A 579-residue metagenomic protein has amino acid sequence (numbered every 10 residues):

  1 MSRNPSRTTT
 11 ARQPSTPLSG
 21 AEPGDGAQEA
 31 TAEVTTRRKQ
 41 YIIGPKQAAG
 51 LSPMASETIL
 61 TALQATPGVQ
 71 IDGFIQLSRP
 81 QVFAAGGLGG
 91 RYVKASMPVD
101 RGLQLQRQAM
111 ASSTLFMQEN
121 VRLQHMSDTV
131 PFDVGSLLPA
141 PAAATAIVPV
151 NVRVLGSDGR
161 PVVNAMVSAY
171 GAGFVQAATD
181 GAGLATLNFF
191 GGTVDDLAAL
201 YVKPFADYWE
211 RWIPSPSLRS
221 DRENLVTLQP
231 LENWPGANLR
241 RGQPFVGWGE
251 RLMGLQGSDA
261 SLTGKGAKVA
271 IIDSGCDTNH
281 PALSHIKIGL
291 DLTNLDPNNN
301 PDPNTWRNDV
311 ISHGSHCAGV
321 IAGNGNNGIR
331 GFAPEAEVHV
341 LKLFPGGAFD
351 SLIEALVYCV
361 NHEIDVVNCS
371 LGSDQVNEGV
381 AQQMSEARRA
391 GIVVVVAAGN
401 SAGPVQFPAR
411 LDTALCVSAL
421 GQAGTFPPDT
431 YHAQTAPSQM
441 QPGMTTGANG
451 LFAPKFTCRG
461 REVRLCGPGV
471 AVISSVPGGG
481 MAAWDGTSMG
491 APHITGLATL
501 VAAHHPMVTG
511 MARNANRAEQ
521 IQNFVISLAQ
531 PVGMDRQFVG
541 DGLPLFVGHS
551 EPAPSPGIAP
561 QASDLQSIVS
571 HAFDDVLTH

Functional and structural regions predicted by a protein language model:
S2-D133, S258-G264, K268-T278: Long, contiguous interaction/targeting segments characteristic of exported/extracellular or secretory-pathway proteins
S2-R7, V69-V152, Y170-F174, A178-P244: Autoinhibitory propeptides
T36, P53-T58, V148-V150, L155-A172: Short, ordered, surface-exposed loop/turn motifs in non-cytosolic proteins
G159-A178, A182, F190-V194, K203-F332 (+4 more regions): Active-site core segment of subtilase-fold serine proteases
N164, A318-I321, H339-F344, I392 (+1 more regions): Hydrolase catalytic cores
P281, A409-A503: Extracellular S/T/G-rich loop segment that most often corresponds to the catalytic His/Ser-adjacent loop
G319, G346-C369: Substrate-binding/charge-relay-adjacent region of secreted/lumenal peptidase catalytic domains
V360, I364-C369, Q382, A390 (+1 more regions): C-terminal subdomain of the subtilisin-like protease fold in secreted/lumenal serine endopeptidases
